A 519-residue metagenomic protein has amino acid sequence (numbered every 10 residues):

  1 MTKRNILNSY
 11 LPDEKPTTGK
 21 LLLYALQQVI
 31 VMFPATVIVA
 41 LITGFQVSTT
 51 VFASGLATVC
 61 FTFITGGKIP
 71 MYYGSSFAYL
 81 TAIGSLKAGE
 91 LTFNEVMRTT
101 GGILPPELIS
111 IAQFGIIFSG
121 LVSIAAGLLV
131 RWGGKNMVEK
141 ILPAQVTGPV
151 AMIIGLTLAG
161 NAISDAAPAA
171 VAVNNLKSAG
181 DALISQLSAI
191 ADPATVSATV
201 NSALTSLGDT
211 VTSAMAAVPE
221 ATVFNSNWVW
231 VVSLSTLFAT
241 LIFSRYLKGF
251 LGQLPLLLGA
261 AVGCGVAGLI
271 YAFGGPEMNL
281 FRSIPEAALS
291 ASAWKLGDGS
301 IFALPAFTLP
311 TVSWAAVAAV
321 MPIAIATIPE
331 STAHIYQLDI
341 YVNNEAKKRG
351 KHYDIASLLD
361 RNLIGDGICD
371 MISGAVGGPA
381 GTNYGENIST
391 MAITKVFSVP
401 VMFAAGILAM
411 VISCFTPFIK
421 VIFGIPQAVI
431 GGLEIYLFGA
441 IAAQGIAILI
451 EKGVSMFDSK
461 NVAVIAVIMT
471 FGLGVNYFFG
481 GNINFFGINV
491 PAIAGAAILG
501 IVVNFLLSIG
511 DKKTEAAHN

Functional and structural regions predicted by a protein language model:
M1-L23, A172-A221, M278-A306, I340-R361 (+1 more regions): Intrinsically disordered, low-complexity non-transmembrane regions of multi-pass membrane transporters
M1-P70, F77-P106: N-terminal signal-anchor module of multipass membrane proteins
I6, E107-F273, A404-H518: Membrane-embedded alpha-helical modules
Y10-P12, P16-T18, L41-T62, P322-V399: Membrane-embedded helical hairpins/re-entrant loop segments and their flanking transmembrane helices within multi-pass
G19-A35, F224-T236, L254-P255, G268-I270 (+1 more regions): Hydrophobic, membrane-embedded alpha-helices of multi-pass small-molecule transporters
I42-F45, A88-E95, G102-P106, R131-G134 (+6 more regions): Juxtamembrane helix-boundary/capping and inter-helix hinge elements in multi-pass membrane proteins
F45-T50, G67-T81, V138-T147, G252-L257 (+4 more regions): Short, non-helical or kinked segments that cap or interrupt transmembrane helices
I83-E90, S244, N387-M402, I407-S413: Interfacial segments of multi-pass membrane proteins
